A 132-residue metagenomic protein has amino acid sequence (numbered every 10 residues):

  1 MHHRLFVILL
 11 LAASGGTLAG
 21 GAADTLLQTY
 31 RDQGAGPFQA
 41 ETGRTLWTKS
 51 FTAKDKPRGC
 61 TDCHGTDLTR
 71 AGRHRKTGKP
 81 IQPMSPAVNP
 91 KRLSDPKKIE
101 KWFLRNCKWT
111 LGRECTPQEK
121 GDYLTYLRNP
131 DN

Functional and structural regions predicted by a protein language model:
H2-I8: Sec-dependent signal peptide recognition, specifically the positively charged N-region followed immediately by
S14-G16: N-terminal signal peptide c-region/cleavage motif recognized by signal peptidases
G21-A53: Electrostatic cytochrome c docking/interface patches
D32-A40, A53, P57, R92 (+2 more regions): Solvent-exposed, acidic/flexible segments
D55-D67, Y123: The canonical Cys-X-X-Cys-His
G72-K79: Short cysteine/histidine-rich zinc-coordinating motifs and their immediately flanking basic loops
I81-K97: Short microdomains enriched in Cys/His and/or Lys/Arg
K98-N132: C-terminal capping alpha-helices of c-type cytochrome domains
